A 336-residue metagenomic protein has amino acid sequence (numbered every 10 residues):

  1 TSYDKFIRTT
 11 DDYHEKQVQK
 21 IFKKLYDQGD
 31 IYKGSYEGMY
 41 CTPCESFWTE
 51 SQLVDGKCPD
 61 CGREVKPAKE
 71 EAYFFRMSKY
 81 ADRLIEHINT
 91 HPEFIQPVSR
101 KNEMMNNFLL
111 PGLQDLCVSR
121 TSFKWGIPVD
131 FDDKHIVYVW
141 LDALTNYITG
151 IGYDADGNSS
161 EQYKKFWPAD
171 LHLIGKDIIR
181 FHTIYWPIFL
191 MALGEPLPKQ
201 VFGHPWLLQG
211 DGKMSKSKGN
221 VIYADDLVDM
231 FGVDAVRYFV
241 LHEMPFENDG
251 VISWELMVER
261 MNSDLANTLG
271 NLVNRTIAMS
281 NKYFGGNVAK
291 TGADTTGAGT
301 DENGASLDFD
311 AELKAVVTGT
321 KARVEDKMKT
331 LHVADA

Functional and structural regions predicted by a protein language model:
T1-I31, E45, E86, F189: N-terminal Rossmann-like or analogous alpha/beta NTP/dinucleotide-binding catalytic cores that position adenine
Y13-Q17, P43, C61, P67-K282 (+1 more regions): Structured secondary-structure scaffolds
K24, Y40, F47, K57 (+1 more regions): The −1 position to Zn-ligating cysteines in a subset of zinc-ribbon hairpins
K33, L256-A293, A305-F309, V316-A336: Helix-rich, typically C-terminal accessory recognition domains appended to large enzymatic cores
S35-Y36, L53, A72: Flanking scaffold residues of small Cys/His-coordinated metal-binding clusters
W48, V65: Cys/His-rich microdomains that often coordinate metals
V54-R63: Cysteine-rich micro-motifs
